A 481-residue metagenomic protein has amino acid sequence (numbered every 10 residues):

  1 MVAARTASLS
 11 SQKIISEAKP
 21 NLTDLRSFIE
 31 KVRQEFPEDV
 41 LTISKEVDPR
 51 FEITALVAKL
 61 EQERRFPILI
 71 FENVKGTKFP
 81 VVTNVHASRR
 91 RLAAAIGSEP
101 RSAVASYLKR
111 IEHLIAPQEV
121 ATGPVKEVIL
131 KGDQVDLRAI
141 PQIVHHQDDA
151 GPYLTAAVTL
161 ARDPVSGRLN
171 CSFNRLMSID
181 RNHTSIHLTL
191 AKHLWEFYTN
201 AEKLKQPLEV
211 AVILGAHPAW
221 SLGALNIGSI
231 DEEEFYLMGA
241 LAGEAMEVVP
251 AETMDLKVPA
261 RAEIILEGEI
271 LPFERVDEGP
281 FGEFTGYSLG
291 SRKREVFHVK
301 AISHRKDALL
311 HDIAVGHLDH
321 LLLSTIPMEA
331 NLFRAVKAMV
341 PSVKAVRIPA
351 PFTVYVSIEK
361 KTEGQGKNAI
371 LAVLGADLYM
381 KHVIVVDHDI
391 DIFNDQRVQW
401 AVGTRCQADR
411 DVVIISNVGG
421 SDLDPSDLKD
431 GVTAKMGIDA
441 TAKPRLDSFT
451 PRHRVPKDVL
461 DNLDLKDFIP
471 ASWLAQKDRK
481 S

Functional and structural regions predicted by a protein language model:
V2-V296, K300-K480: Extended, highly charged
